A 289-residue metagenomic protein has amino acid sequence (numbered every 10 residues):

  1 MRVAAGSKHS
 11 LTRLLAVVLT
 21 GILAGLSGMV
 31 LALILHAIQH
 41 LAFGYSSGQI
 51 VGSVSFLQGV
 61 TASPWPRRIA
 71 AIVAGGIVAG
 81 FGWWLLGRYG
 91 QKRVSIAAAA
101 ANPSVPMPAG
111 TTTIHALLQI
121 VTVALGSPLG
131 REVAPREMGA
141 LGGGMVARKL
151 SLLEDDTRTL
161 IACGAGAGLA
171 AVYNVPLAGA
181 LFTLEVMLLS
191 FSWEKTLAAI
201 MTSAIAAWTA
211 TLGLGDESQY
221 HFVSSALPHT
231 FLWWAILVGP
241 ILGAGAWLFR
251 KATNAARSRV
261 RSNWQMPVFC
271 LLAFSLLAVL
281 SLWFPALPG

Functional and structural regions predicted by a protein language model:
M1-G289: Alpha-helical transmembrane segments and immediately membrane-proximal extracytoplasmic
